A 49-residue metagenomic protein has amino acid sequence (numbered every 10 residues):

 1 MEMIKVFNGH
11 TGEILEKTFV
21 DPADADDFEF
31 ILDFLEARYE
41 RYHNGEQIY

Functional and structural regions predicted by a protein language model:
M1-D27: N-terminal acidic leader/helix
I31-Y49: Short, mixed-charge low-complexity intrinsically disordered segments
